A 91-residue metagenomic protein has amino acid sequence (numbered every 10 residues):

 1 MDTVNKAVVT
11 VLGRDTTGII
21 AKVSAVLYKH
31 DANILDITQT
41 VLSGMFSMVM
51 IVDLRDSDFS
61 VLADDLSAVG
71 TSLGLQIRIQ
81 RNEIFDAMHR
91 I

Functional and structural regions predicted by a protein language model:
M1-I91: A conserved regulatory-domain signal marking ACT and ACT-like small-molecule sensing domains and adjacent regulatory
